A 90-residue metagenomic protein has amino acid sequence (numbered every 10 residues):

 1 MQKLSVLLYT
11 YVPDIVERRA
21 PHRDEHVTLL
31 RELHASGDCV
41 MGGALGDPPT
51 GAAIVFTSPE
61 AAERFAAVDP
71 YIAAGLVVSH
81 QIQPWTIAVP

Functional and structural regions predicted by a protein language model:
M1-P90: Conserved, structured core segments of small domains
